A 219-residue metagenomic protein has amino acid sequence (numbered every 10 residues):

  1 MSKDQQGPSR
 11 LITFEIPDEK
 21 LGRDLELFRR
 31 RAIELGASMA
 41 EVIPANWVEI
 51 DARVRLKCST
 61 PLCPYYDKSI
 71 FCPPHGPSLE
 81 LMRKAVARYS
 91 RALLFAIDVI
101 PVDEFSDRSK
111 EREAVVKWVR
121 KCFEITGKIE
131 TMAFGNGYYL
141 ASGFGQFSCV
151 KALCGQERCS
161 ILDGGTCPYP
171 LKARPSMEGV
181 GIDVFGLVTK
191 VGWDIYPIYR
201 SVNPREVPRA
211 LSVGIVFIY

Functional and structural regions predicted by a protein language model:
K3, S38-E41, W47-S69, P73-D98 (+1 more regions): Catalytic cores of enzyme domains
K3-V48: TRNA-binding/sensing appendages of the translation machinery
